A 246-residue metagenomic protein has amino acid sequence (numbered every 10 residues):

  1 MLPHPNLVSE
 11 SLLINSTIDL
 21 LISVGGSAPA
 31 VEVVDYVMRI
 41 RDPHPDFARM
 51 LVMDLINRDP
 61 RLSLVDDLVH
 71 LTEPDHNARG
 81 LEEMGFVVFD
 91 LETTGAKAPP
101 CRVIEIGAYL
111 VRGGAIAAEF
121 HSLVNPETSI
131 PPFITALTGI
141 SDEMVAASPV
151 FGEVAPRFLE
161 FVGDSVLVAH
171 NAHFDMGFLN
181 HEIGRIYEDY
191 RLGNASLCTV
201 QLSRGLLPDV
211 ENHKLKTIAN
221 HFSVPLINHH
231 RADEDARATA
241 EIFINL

Functional and structural regions predicted by a protein language model:
M1-M84: N-terminal accessory regions of nucleic-acid-interacting proteins
S23, R39, R58, A136-L137 (+2 more regions): Residues at alpha-helix termini
Y36, E182-I186, G205, H221 (+1 more regions): Active-site catalytic microenvironments for nucleophilic, acid-base chemistry
T72-H76, E82-G184, Y190-G193, P208-L226 (+1 more regions): Conserved non-catalytic scaffold segment of RNase H-like nuclease domains
T93-G95, Q201, A238: Short, glycine/acidic-enriched loop or turn micro-motifs at the edges of active sites
R191-S203: Conserved beta-strand -> loop -> alpha-helix junction used to position metal-binding or nucleic-acid-contacting
R231-I244: Acidic, divalent-metal-coordinating active-site segment for phosphoryl/phosphodiester hydrolysis, typified by short
